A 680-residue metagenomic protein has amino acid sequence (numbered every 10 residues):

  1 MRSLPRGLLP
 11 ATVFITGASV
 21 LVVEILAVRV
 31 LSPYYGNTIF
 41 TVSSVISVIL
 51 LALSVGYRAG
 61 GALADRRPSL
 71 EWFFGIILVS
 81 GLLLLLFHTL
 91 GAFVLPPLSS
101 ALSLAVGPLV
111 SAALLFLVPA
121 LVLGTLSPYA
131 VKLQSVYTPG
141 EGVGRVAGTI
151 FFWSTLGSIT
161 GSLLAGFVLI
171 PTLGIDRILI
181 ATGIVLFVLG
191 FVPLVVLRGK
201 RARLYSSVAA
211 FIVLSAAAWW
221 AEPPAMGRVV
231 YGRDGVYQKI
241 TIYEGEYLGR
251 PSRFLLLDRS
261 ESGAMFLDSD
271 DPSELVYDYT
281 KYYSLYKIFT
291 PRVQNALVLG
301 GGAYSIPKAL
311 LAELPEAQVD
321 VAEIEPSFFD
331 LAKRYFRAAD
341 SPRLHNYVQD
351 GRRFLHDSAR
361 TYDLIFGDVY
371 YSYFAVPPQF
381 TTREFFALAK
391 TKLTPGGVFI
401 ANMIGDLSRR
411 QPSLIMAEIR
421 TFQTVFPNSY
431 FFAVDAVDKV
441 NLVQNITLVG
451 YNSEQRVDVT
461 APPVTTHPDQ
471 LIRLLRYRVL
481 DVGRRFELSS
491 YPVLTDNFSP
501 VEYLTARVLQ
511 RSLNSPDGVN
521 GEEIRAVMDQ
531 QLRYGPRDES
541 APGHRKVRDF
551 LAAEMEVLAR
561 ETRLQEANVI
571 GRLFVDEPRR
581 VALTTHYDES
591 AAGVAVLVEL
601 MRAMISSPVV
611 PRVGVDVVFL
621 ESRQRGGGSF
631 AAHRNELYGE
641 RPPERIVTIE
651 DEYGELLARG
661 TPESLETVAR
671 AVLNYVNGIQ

Functional and structural regions predicted by a protein language model:
M1-R233, E244-P251, L257-A264, K281 (+9 more regions): Alpha-helical transmembrane segments of multi-pass membrane proteins
T241, Q444-L448, N452-N514: SAM/dcSAM-binding transferase cores
Y243-E246, F289, I570-P578: Short beta-strand-to-loop junctions in surface cap/lid or active-site-entrance loops
M265-Y286: Class I SAM-dependent methyltransferase Rossmann-like catalytic core, especially the SAM/SAH-binding loop
S269-S273, L297, S372-P377, M403-R410 (+5 more regions): Second-shell loop/turn segments in exported
V527-D576: A non-catalytic alpha/beta surface segment that caps or lines the substrate-entry region of metallo-dependent hydrolase
E589-E655: Acidic/histidine-rich catalytic neighborhood of metal-dependent amide-processing enzymes
Y653-Q680: His/Asp/Glu-rich mid-to-C-terminal helical/loop segments that flank catalytic regions of hydrolases
